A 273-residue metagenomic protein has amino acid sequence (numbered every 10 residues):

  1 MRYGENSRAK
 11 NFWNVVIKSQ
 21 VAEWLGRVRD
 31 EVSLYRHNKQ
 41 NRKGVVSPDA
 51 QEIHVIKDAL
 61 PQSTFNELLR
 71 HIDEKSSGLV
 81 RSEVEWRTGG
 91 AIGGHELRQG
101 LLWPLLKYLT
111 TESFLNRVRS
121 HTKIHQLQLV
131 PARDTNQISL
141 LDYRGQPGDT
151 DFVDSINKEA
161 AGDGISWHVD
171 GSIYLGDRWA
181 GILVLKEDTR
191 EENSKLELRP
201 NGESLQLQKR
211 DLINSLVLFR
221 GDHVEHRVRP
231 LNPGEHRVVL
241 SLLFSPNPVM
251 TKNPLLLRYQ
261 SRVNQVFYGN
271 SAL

Functional and structural regions predicted by a protein language model:
M1-Q51, L257-L273: Fe(II)/2-oxoglutarate
E31-T122: Non-heme Fe(II)/2-oxoglutarate
G44-V45, D170-S172, Q208, R229-L231: Beta-strand elements of modular eukaryotic interaction domains
K57, Y143, W167-D170, F219-G221 (+1 more regions): Short His-Asn-centered micro-motif
F65, L141-D151, L175, H226-V228 (+1 more regions): Short catalytic/ligand-binding loop motif for oxyanion handling, primarily in non-cytosolic enzymes, centered on
S76-L79, T122-Q126, G221, P248: A generic secondary-structure signal for well-formed alpha-helical elements
E83-R190: Conserved double-stranded beta-helix
D177, D188-L273: Catalytic core of Fe(II)/2-oxoglutarate
